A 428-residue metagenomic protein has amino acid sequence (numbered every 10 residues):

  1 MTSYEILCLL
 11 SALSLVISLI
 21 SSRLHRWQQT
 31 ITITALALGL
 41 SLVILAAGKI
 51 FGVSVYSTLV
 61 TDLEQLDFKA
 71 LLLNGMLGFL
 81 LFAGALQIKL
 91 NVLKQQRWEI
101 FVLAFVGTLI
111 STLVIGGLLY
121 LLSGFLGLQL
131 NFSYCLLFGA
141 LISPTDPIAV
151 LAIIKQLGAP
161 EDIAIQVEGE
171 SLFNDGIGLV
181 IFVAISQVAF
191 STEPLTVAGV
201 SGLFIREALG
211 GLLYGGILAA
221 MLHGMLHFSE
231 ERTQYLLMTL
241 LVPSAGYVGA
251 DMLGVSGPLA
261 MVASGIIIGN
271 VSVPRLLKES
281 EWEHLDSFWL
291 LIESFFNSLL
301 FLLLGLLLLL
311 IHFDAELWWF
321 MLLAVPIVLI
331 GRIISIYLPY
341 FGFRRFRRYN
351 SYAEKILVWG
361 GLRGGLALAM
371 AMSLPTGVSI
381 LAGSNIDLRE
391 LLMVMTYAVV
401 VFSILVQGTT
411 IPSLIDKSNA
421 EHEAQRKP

Functional and structural regions predicted by a protein language model:
M1-P428: Transmembrane helical cores of multi-pass secondary ion antiporters/exchangers
